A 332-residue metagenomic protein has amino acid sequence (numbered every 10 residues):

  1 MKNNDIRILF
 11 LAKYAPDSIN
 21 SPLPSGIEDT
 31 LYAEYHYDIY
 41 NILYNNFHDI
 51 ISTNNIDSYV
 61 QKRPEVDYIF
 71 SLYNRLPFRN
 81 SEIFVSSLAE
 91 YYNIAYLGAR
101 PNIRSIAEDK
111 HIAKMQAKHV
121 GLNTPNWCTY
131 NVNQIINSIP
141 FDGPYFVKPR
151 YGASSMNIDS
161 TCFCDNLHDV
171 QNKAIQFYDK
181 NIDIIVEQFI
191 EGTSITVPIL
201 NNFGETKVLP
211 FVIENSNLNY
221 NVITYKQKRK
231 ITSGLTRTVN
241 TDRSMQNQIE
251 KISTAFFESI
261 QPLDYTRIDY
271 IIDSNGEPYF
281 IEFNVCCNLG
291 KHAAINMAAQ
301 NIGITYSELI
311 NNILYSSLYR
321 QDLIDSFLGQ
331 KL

Functional and structural regions predicted by a protein language model:
M1-Y96, N131-N137, I324: ATP-binding N-terminal substructure of ATP-dependent carboxylate-amine bond-forming enzymes
K2, I6-L11, R104-I185, E191 (+1 more regions): Active-site nucleotide/adenylate-binding loops and adjacent lid/helix of ATP-dependent enzymes
L23-D29, S160-F163, N296-A298: Short glycine-enriched, charge-decorated loop/helix-capping segments at active-site entrances that position
I50, A95-Y96, T124, Y145 (+1 more regions): Hydrophobic beta-strand scaffold residues
G98-R104: A short, structured active-site edge motif that brings together acidic residues
N166-S244, K251, S274-Y279: Phosphate-binding site of ATP-dependent enzymes
Q188, V197-I199, F257-G290, A299 (+1 more regions): Conserved metal-phosphate-binding beta-hairpin within the catalytic cores of diverse ATP-dependent phosphoryl-transfer
G204, I213-T266, A294-L332: Active-site "cap" helix and flanking loop/linker of ATP-utilizing ligase/carboxylase catalytic domains
